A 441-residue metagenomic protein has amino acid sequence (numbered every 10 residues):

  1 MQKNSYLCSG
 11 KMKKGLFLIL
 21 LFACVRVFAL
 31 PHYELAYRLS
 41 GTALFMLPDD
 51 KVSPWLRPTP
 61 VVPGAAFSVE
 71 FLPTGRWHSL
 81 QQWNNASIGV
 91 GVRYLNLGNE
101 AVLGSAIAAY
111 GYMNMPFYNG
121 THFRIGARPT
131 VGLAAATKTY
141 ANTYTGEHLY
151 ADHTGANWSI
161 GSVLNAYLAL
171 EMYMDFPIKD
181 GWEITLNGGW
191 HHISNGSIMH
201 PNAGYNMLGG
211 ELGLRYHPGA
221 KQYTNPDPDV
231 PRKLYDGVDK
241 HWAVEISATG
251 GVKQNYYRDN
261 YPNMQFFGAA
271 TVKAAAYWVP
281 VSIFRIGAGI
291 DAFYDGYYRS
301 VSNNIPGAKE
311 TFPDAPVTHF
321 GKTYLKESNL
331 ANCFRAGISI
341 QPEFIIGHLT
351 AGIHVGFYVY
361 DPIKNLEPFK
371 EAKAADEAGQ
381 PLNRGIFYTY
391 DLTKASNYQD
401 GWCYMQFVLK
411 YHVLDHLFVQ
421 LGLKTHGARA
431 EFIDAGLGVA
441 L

Functional and structural regions predicted by a protein language model:
Y33-L35, T59-A65, N84, L103-A109 (+8 more regions): Residues that define the transmembrane beta-barrel architecture of outer-membrane proteins
L35-W55, R76-Q82, V102-L103, G120-L168 (+6 more regions): Outer-membrane beta-barrel translocator/channel fold
G41-L47, F71-P73, V92-G98, V131-T139 (+8 more regions): Transmembrane beta-strands of outer-membrane beta-barrel pores
R57-E100, P262-S339, L349: Glycine- and aromatic-enriched membrane insertion/assembly motifs of diderm outer-membrane and organelle channel
A65-P73, G111-M115, P129-L133, L168-F176 (+8 more regions): Residues on the lipid-exposed face of transmembrane beta-strands in outer-membrane beta-barrel proteins
G75-H78, T121-I125, I178-I184, A220-Y223 (+3 more regions): Repeated loop/turn-to-beta-strand initiation elements of outer-membrane beta-barrel proteins
L97-V102, T137-G146, H153-V163, P201-A203 (+7 more regions): Extracellular/periplasm-exposed beta-strand and loop segments of Gram-negative cell-envelope proteins, dominated by
N206-D227, A430-L441: Outer-membrane beta-barrel "beta-signal"
